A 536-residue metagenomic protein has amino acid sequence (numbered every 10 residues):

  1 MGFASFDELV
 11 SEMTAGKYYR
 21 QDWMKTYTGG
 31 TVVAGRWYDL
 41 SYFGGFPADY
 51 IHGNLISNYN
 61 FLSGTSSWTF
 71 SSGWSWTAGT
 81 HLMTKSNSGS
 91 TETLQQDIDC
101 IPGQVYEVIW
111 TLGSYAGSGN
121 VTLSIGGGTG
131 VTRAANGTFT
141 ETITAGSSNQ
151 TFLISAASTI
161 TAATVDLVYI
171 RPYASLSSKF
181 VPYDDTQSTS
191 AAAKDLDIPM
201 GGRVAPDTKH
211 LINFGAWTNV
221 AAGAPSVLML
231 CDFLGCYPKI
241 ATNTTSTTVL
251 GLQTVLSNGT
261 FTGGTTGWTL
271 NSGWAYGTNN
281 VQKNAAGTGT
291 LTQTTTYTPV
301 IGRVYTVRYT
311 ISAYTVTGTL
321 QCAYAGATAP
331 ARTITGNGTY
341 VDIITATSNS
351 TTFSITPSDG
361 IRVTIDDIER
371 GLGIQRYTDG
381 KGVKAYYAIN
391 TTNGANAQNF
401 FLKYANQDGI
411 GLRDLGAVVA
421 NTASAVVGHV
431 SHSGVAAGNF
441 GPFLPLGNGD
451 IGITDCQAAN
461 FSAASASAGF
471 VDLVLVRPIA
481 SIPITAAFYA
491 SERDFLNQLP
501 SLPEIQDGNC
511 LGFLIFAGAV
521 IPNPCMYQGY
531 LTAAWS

Functional and structural regions predicted by a protein language model:
M1-S536: Polar, enzyme-active/binding microenvironments
